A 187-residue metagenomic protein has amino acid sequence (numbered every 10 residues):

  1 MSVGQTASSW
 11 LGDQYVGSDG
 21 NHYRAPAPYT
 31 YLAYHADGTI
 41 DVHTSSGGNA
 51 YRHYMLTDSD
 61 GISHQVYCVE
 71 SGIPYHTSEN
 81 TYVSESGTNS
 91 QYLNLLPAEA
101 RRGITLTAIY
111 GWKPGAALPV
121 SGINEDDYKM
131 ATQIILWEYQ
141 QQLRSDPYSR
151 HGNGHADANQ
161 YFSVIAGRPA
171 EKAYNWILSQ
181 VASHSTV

Functional and structural regions predicted by a protein language model:
S2-V187: Short, surface-exposed polybasic-aromatic patches that bind anionic ligands, especially phosphate groups
